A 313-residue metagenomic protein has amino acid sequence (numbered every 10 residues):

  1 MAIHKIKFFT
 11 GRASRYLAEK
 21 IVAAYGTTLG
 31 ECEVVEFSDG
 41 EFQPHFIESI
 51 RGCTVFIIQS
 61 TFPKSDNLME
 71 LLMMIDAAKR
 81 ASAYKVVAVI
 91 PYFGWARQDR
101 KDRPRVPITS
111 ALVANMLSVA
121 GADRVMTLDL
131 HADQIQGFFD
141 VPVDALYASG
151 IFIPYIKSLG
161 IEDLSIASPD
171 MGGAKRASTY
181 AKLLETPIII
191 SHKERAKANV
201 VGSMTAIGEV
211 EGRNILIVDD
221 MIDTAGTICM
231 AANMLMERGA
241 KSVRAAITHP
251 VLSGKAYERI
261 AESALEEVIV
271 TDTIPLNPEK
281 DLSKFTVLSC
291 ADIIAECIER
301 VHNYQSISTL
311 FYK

Functional and structural regions predicted by a protein language model:
M1-K313: PRPP-associated nucleotide enzymes
